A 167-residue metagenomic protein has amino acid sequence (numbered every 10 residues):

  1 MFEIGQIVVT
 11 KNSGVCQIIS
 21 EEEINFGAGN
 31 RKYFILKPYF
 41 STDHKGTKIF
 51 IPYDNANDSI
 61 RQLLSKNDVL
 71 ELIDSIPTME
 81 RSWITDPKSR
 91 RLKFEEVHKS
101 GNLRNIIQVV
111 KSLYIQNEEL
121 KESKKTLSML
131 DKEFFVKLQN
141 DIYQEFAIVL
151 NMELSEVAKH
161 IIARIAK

Functional and structural regions predicted by a protein language model:
M1-N57: A positional/architectural concept
D54-K167: Charge/polar-rich, low-complexity and marginally structured segments
